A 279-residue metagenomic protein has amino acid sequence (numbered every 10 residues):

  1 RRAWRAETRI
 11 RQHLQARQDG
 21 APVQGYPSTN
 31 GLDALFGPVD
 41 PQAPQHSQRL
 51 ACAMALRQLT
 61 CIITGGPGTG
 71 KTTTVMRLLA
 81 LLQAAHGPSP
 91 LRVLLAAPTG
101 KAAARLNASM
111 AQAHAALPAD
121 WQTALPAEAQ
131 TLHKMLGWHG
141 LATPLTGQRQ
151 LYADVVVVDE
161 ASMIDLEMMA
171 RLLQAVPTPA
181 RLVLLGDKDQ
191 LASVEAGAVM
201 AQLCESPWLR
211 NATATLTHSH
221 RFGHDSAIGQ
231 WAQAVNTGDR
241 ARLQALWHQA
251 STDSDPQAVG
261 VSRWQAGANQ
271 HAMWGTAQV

Functional and structural regions predicted by a protein language model:
R1-P27: Interdomain "pre-motor" coupling segment immediately N-terminal to P-loop NTPase/helicase cores
D40-R57: N-terminal pre-P-loop "Q-motif" helix
L50, D189-V279: Conserved helicase motor core of P-loop NTPases
I63, L95: Hydrophobic anchor at the beta1->P-loop junction of P-loop NTPases
K71: Conserved lysine of the Walker
T74, L78: Hydrophobic positions on the alpha1 helix immediately C-terminal to the Walker A/P-loop
A96-Y152: Inter-Walker segment of RecA-like/P-loop motor cores
D159-E160, G186: Walker B catalytic acidic pair
